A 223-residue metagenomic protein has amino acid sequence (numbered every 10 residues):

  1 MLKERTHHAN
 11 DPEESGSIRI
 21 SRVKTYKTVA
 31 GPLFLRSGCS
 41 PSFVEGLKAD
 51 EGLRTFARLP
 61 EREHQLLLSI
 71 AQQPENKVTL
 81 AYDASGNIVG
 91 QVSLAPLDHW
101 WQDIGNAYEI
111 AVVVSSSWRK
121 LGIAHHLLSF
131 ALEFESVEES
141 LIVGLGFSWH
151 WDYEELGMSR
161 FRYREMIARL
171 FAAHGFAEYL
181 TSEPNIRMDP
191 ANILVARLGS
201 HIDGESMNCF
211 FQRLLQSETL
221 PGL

Functional and structural regions predicted by a protein language model:
M1-G46, S140-L223: Terminal substrate-recognition subdomain of acyl/acetyltransferases
S42-L66: Conserved GNAT-fold acetyl-CoA-binding loop/helix
G52-L53, Y108, V113-W118, E154: Surface-exposed cleft-lining segments at the edges of enzyme active sites
A57-Y108, V112: A conserved beta-strand-loop-helix scaffold within acyl/acetyltransferase catalytic domains
P60-E63, H126-F130, R160-R169: Well-ordered, non-membrane alpha-helical segments in soluble/globular domains
N76, V137-S140: Short, high-confidence coil segments that cap the C-terminus of an alpha-helix and link into the following beta-strand
V114, K120-S136: Conserved acetyl-CoA-binding loop-helix of GNAT-fold acetyltransferases
